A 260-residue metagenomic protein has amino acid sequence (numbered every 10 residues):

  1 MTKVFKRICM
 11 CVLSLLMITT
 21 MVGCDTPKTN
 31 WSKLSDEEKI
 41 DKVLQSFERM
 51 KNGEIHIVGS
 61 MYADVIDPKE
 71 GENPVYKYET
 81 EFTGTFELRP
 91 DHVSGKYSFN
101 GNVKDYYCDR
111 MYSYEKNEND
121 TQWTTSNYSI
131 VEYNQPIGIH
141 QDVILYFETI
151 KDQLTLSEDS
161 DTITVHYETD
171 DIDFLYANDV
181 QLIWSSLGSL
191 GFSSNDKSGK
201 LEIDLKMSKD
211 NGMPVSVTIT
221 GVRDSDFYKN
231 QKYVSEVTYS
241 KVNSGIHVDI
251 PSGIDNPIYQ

Functional and structural regions predicted by a protein language model:
M1-V12: Bacterial N-terminal signal peptides that target proteins for export
K6, T20-T85, S244-Q260: N-terminal leader/targeting segments and the immediate start of mature chains
L13-M21: Hydrophobic core
E48-H56, E81-S94, Y106-Y114, S160 (+2 more regions): Short, solvent-exposed coil/turn segments at beta-strand boundaries
V58-D67, S98-N102, E118, T220-D226 (+1 more regions): Hydrophobic lipid-interacting interfaces of membrane-associated proteins
E81-I139: An acidic-aromatic
N117-S189: Flexible, processing/modification-adjacent segments and terminal tails in exported/periplasmic/extracellular proteins
D161-I163, Y167-I254: Gly/Pro-enriched, hydrophobic low-complexity segments that function as extracytoplasmic propeptides/linkers
